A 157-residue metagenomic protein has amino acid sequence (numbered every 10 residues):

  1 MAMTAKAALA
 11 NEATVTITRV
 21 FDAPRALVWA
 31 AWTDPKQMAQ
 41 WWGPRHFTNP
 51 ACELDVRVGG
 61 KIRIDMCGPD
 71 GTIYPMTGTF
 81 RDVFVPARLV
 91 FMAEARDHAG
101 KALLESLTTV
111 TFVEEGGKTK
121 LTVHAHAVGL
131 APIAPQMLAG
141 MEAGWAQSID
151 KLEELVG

Functional and structural regions predicted by a protein language model:
M1-T48: Hydrophobic ligand-binding cavity/cleft-lining segments
T16, L27, R63, R88-V90 (+1 more regions): General beta-strand recognition
I17-R19, F80, V123-A125, W145: A structural signal for short, well-ordered beta-strand segments
W29, A39, R88, A146-I149 (+1 more regions): Structural signal for well-ordered, non-membrane alpha-helices
W32, W42, A93, I149 (+1 more regions): Short, flexible helix/strand-to-coil boundary loops that buttress conserved ligand/catalytic motifs in alpha/beta
A39, G43-P44, C52-V58, R63 (+2 more regions): Hydrophobic-ligand binding "helix-grip"
A127-G157: A conserved amphipathic terminal alpha-helix motif
